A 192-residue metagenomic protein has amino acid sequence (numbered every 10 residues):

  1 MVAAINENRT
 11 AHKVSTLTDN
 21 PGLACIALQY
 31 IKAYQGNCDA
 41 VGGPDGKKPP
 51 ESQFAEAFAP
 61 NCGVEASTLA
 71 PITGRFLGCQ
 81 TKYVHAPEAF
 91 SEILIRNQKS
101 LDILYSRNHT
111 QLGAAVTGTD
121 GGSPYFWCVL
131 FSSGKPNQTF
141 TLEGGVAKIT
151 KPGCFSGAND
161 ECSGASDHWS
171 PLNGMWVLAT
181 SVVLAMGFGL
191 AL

Functional and structural regions predicted by a protein language model:
M1-A59, R107-L112: Short, well-ordered surface patches within globular domains
I5, A114, A165, V183-L184: Long, contiguous hydrophobic alpha-helical segments, chiefly transmembrane helices and signal peptides
P44-G174: A well-ordered secondary-structure block
D167-L192: Cleavable C-terminal sorting propeptides in eukaryotic secreted/cell-surface proteins
